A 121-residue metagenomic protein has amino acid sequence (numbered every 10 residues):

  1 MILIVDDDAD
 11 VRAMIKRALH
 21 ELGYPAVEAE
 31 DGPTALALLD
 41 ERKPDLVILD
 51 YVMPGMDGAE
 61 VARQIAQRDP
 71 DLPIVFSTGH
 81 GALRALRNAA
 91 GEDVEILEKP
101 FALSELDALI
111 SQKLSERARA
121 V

Functional and structural regions predicted by a protein language model:
A13-E21: Charged docking surfaces used in two-component/phosphorelay signaling
L22, D40-R42, Q64-L72, L83 (+1 more regions): Conserved phosphotransfer cores of two-component systems
G23-E30, L38: Short hydrophobic/Thr-rich beta-strand motif most characteristic of the beta2 strand and flanking loop of CheY-like
E30-T34, D57-V61: Acidic catalytic/metal-coordinating carboxylates
L49-D50: Active-site T/S-Asp motif of two-component receiver
M53: Receiver (REC) domain active-site loop signature in two-component systems and cognate sites in sensor histidine kinases
E60, H80-E98, L103-K113: Alpha4 helix (beta4-alpha4-beta5 surface) of REC/receiver domains from two-component response regulators
